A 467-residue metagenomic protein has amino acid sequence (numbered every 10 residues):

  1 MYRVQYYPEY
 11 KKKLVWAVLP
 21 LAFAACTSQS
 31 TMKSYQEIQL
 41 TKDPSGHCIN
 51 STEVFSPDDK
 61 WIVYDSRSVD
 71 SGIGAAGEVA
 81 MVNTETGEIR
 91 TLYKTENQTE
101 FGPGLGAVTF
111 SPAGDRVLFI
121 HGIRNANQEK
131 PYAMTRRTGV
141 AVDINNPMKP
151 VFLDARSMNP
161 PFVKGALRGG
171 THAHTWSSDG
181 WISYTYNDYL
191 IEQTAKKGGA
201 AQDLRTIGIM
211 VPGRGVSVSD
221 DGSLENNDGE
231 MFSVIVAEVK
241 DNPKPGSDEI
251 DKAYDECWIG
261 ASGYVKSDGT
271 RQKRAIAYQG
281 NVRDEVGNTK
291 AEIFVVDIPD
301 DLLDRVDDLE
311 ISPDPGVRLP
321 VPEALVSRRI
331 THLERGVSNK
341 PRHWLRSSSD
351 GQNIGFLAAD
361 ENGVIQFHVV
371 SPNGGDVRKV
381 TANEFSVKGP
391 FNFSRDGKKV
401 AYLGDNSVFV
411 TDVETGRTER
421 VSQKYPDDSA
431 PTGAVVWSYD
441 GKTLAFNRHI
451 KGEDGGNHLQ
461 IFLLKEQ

Functional and structural regions predicted by a protein language model:
M1-K11: N-terminal secretory signal peptides that target proteins for export/translocation
Y2, W16, A200-Q202: Short intrinsically disordered, low-complexity coil segments enriched in acidic
K12-V18: Sec-dependent signal peptide recognition, specifically the positively charged N-region followed immediately by
P20-L21, G374: Short, linear, compositionally biased motifs with a strong N-terminal bias
A24-A25: C-terminal motif of bacterial Sec signal peptides marking the signal peptidase cleavage site
T31-Q467: Sequence signature of WD/YWTD-type beta-propeller architectures
